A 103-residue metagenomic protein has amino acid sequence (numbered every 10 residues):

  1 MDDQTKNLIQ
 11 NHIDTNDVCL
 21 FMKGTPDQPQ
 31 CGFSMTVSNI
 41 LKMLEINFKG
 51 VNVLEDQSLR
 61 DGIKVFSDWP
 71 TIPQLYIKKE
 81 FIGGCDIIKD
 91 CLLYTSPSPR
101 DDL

Functional and structural regions predicted by a protein language model:
M1-D3: Short gly/ser/thr-rich secondary-structure transition/capping motifs
T5-N7, R60: Eukaryotic intrinsically disordered and solvent-exposed regulatory patches
N11-L44: Local sequence-structure signature of Cys/Sec-based thiol-disulfide redox active-site neighborhoods
N47-R60: Thiol-based oxidoreductase modules, predominantly thioredoxin-like and allied folds used for disulfide exchange
F66-T71: Thiol/disulfide oxidoreductase modules built on the thioredoxin-like
P73-C85: A short, hydrophobic beta-strand/beta-hairpin element that forms part of a small beta-sheet core
Y94-L103: Single conserved hydrophobic/aromatic residue that forms the stacking wall/gate of nucleotide- or nucleobase-binding
